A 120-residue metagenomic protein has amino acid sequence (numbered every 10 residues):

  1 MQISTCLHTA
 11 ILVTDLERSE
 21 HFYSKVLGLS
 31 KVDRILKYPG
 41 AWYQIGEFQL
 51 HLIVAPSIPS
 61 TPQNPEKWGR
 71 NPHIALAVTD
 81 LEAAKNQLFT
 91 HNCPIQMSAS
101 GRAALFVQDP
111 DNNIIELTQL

Functional and structural regions predicted by a protein language model:
M1-R18, P72-L76: N-terminal beta-strand motif that seeds the catalytic metal site of vicinal oxygen chelate
Q2, K85, F89-L120: Vicinal oxygen chelate
L12-L50: Core segments of cupin and vicinal oxygen chelate
L36-P39, R70, S100-A103: Short acidic/glycine-enriched loop/turn segments that link adjacent beta-strands
S57-Q63: A short, acidic/glycine-rich surface segment
K67-L88: Mid-chain, well-packed structural core segment of small domains
